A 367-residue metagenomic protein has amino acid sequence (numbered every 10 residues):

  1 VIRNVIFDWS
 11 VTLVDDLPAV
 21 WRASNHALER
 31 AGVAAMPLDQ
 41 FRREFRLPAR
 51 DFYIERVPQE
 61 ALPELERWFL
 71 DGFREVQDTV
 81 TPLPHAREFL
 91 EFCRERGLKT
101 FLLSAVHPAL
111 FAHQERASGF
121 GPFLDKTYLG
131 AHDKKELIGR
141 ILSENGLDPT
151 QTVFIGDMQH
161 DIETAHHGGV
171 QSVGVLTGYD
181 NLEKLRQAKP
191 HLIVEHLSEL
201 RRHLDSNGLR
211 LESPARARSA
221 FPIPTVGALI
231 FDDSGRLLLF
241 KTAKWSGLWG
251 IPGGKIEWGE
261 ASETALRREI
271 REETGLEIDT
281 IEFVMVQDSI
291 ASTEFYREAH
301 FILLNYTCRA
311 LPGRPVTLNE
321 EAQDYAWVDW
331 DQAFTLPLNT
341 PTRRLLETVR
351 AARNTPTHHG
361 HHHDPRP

Functional and structural regions predicted by a protein language model:
I2-P84, R96: N-terminal helical cap/lid subdomain that shapes the substrate entry/recognition surface in HAD-like hydrolases
N4, E136-I162: Conserved Lys-Pro-Asp/Glu-containing loop-to-beta segment of HAD-superfamily phosphomonoesterases, centered on
R74-A112: Short, acidic loop-to-helix structural element flanking the phosphoryl-transfer center in phosphate-processing enzymes
V153-V194: Acidic, Mg2+-coordinating phosphoryl-transfer loop and its flanking beta/alpha structural elements, shared across
L209-F231: Acidic, metal-coordinating catalytic segment for phosphate/diphosphate chemistry, firing primarily on the Nudix
D232, Q287-R314, V349: Active-site-adjacent beta-strand/loop module that shapes the phosphate/pyrophosphate-binding cleft
G235-E273, P367: Conserved Nudix-box catalytic region and its N-terminal flanking loop in Nudix hydrolases and closely related
T307, T317-V349: NUDIX/MutT-family hydrolases
